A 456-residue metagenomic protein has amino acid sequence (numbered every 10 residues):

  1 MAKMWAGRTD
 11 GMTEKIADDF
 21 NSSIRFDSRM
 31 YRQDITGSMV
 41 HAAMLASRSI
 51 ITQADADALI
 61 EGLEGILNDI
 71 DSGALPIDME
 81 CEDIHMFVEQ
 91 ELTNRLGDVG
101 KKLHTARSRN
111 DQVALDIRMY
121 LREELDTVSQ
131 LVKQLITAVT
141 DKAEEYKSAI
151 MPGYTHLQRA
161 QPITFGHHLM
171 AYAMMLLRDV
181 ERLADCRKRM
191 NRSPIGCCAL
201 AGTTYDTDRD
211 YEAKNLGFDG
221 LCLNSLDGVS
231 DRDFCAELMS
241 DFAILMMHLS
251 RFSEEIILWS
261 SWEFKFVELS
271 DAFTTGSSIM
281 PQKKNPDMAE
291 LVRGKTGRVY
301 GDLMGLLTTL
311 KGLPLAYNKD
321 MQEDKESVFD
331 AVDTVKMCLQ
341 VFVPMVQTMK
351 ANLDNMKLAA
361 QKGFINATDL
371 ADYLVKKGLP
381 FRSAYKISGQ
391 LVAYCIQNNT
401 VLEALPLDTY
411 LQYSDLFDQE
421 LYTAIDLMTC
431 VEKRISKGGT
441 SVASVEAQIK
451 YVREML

Functional and structural regions predicted by a protein language model:
M1-G202, T207-Y211, T275-G276, D287 (+3 more regions): A helix-coil-helix interface module used to build multimeric assemblies and to scaffold catalytic/cofactor sites
M1-G37, D98-V99, M280-L456: Glycine-rich cofactor/substrate-binding loops
S38, H85, E89, C235-L238 (+2 more regions): Short runs of predominantly hydrophobic/aromatic residues within well-ordered alpha helices that form helix-helix
H41, G62, I66-D69, E91 (+18 more regions): Generic, well-ordered alpha-helical scaffold segments in large soluble proteins
H41-I51, Y120, H167, A236-I244 (+1 more regions): Short, well-ordered beta-strand elements within core beta-sheets of diverse protein domains
I50-I51, L75, K265, P380 (+1 more regions): Conserved hydrophobic residue
A54-D55, P152, C222, S383 (+1 more regions): A generic structural-conservation signal
I117, R122, E144, P152 (+5 more regions): Charged, flexible cofactor/metal-binding loops and thiol motifs
